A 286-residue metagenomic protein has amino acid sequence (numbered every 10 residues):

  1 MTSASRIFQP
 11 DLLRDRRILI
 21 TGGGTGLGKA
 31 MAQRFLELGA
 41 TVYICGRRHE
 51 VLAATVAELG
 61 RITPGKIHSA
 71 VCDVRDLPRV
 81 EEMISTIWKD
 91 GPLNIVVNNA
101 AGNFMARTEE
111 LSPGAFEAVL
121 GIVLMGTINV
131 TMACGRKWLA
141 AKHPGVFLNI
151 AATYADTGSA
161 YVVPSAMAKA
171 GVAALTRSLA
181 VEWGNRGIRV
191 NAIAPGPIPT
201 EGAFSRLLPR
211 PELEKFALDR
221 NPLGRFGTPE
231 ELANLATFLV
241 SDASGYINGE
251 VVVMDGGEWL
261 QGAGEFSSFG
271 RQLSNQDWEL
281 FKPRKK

Functional and structural regions predicted by a protein language model:
R17, G22-G26: Conserved glycine-rich cofactor-binding loop
A57, N185, P195-R220, Q261-K286: A glycine/serine/threonine-rich, flexible loop-to-helix segment that serves as the NAD(P) cofactor-binding "lid"
V97, G184, R189, I247-G249: Short, small/polar-rich loop/turn modules that mediate ligand/substrate recognition or access, typified
R107-T108, S112-L120, A217: Substrate-binding pocket helix/loop in short-chain dehydrogenase/reductase
L111, G158-M167, S178, A203: Active-site loop-to-helix junction immediately N-terminal to the catalytic Tyr of the SDR YXXXK motif in Rossmann-fold
T131, A168, T176: Active-site helix of classical SDR
R136, V181-N185, G245: Alpha-helical segment proximal to the catalytic Tyr-Lys
